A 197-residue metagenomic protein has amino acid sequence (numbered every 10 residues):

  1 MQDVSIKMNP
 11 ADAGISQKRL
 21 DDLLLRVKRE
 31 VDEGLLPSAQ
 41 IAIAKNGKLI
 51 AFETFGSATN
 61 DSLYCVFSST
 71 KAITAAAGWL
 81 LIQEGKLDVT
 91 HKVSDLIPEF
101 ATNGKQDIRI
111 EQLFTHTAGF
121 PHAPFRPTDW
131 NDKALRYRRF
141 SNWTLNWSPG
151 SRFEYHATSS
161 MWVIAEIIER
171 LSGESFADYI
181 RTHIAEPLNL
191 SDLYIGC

Functional and structural regions predicted by a protein language model:
M1-A13: Extracytoplasmic/periplasmic proteins that interact with beta-lactams or build/remodel peptidoglycan
D3-I6, K28, P37, K45 (+3 more regions): Active-site-proximal loop and beta-strand segments within enzyme catalytic domains
D12-K45: Beta-lactamase-like hydrolase cores
I50-S57: Short beta->alpha transition motifs characteristic of CBS
F176-A177, R181: Conserved nucleotide-sugar donor-interacting segment of glycosyltransferase catalytic cores, predominantly GT-B
L188-S191: Hydrophobic "lid/gating" helix adjacent to the active-site nucleophile that controls access to an acyl-thioester pocket
L193-C197: Short, surface-exposed recognition loops and adjoining beta-strand edges that mediate ligand/DNA contacts, enriched
